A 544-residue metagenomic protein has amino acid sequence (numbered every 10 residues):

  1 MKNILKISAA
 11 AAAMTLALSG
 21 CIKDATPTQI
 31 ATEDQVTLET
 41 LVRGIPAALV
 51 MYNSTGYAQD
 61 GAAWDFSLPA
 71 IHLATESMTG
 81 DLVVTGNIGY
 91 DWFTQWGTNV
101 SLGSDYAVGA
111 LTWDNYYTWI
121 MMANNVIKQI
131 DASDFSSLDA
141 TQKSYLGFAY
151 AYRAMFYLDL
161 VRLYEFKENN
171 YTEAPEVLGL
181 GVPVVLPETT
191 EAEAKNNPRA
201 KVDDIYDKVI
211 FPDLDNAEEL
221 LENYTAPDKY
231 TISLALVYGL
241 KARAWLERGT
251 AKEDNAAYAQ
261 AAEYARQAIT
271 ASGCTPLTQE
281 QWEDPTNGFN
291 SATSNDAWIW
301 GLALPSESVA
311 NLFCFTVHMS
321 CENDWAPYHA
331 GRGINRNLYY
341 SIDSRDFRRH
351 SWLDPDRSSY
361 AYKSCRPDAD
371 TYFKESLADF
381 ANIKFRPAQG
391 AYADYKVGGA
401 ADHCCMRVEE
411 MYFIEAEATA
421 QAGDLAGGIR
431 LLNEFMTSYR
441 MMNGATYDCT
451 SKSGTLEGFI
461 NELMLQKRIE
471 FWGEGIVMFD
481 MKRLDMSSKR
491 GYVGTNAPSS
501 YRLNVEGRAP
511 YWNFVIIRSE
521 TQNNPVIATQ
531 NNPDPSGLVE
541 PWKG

Functional and structural regions predicted by a protein language model:
M1-G20: Sec-dependent bacterial lipoprotein signal peptides
C21-A74, M319-G333, L338-D343, S351 (+4 more regions): Membrane-proximal, proline-rich intrinsically disordered regions
T28-V36, D65-P69, Y164-L178, N223-V317 (+1 more regions): Short, surface-exposed recognition loops and adjoining beta-strand edges that mediate ligand/DNA contacts, enriched
N87-E165, A200-I205, N216-P227, G398-H403 (+3 more regions): Conserved, well-structured interaction surfaces
D343-V408: Flexible, polar/acidic helix-loop-strand segments at domain edges
